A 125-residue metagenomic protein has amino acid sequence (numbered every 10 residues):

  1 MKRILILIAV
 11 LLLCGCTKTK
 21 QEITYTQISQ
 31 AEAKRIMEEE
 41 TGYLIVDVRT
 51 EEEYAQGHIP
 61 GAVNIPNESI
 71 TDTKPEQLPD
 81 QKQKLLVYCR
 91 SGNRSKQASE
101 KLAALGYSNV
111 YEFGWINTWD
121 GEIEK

Functional and structural regions predicted by a protein language model:
M1-C14: Sec-dependent bacterial lipoprotein signal peptides
I4, C16-A31, I36, E52-Q83 (+1 more regions): Rhodanese-like catalytic fold shared by cysteine-dependent sulfurtransferases and DSP/PTP-type phosphatases
T41-Y43, K82-K84: A general structural motif
I45-D47: Structural scaffold elements adjacent to functional motifs in cytosolic proteins
